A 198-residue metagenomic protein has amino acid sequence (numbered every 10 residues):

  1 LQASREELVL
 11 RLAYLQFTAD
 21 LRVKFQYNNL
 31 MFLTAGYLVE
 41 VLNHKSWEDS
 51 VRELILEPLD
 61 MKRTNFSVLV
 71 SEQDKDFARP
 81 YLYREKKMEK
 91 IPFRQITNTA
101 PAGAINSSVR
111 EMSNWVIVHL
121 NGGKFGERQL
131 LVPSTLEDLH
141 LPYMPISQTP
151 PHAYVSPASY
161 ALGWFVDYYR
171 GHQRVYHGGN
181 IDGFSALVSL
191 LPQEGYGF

Functional and structural regions predicted by a protein language model:
L1-D182, L187: Short, surface-exposed loop or secondary-structure junction motifs that flank catalytic or metal-binding residues
F198: Active-site periphery "cap/insert" segments of enzyme catalytic domains
